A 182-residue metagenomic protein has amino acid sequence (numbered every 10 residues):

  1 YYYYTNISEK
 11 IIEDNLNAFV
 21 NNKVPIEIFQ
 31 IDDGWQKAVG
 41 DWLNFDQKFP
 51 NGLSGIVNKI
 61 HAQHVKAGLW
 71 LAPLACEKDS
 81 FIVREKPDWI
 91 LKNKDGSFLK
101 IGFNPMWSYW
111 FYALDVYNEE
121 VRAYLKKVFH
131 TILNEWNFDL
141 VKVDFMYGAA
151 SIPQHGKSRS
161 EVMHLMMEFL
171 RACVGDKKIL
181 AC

Functional and structural regions predicted by a protein language model:
Y1-I28, D32-K37: An acidic-aromatic substrate-binding cleft motif
I28-C182: Aromatic- and carboxylate-enriched substrate-binding clefts and catalytic-loop regions of carbohydrate-active enzymes
